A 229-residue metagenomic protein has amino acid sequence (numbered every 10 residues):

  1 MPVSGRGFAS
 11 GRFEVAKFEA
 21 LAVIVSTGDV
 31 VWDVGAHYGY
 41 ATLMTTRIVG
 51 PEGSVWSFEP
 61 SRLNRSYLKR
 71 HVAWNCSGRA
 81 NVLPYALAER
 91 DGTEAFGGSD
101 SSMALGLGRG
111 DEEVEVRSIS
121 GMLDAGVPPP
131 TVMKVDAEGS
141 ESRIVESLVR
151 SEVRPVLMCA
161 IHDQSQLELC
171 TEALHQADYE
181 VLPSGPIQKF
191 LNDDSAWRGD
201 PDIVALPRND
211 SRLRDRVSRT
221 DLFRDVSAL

Functional and structural regions predicted by a protein language model:
M1-H71, N75-R79, G110, L123-G126 (+1 more regions): S-adenosyl-L-methionine
S10-V30, R90-E152, Q164-L169, A173: Short internal loop-to-helix segment that lines adenine-nucleotide cofactor pockets
V31, G35, M133, L157: Receiver (REC) domain switch-region micro-motif
E59, G139, I161: Conserved residues at beta->alpha junctions
R154-H162: Conserved beta-strand signature within the Rossmann-like core of class I S-adenosyl-L-methionine
S165-I187: C-terminal substrate-binding/active-site "lid" region of AdoMet-derived donor-dependent transferases
